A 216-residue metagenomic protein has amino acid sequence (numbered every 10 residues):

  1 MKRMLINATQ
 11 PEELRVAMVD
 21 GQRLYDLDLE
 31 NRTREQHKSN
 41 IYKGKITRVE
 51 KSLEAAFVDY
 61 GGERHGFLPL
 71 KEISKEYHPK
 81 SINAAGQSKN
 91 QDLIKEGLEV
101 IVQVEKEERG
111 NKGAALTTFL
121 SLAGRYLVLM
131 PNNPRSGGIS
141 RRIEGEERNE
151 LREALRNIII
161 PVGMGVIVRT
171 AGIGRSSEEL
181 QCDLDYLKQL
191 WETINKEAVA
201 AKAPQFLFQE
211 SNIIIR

Functional and structural regions predicted by a protein language model:
M1-R216: Single-stranded RNA-binding surfaces
